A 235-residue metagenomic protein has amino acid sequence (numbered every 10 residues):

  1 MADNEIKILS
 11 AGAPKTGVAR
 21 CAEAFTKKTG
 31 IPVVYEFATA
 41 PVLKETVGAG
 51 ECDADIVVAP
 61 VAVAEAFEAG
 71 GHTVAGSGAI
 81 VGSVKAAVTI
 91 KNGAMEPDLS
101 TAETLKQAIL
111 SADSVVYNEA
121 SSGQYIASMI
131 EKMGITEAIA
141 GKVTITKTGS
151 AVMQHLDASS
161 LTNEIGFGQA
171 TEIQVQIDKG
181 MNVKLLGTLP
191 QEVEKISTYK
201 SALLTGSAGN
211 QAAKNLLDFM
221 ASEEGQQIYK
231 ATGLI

Functional and structural regions predicted by a protein language model:
M1-E36, P41-G48, D55, V61-G70 (+2 more regions): Exported/periplasmic ABC-transporter solute-binding proteins
